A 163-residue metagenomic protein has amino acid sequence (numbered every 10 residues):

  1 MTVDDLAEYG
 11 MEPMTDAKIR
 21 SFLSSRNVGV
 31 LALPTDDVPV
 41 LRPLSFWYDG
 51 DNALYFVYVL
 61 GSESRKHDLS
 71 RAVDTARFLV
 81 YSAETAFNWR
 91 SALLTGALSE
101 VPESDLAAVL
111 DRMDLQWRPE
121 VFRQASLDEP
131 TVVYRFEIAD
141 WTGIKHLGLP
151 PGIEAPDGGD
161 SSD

Functional and structural regions predicted by a protein language model:
T2-G10, A86-D163: Charged, gly/pro-rich active-site loop segments
T2-V30: Short, basic/aromatic recognition patches
S21-D37, T75-V80: A short, Trp-centered hydrophobic/proline-enriched beta-strand micro-motif
L23, D68-S70, M113: A generic structural signal for nonpolar/aromatic side chains embedded in well-ordered alpha-helices
N27-G29, R42, G50-N52, A72-A76 (+2 more regions): A generic structural signal for short beta-strands and their flanking turns/coil linkers
P34, Y48-D49, F136: Generic beta-strand structural signal
W47-E84: A short mixed-secondary-structure module that forms the rim of ligand-binding clefts
